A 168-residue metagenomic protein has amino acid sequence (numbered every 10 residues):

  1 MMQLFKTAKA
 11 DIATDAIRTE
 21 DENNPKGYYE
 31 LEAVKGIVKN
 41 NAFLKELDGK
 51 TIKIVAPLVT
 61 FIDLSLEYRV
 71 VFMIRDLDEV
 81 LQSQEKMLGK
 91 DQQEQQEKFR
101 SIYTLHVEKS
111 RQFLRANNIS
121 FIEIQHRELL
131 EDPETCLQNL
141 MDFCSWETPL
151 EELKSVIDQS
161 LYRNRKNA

Functional and structural regions predicted by a protein language model:
M1-K50, D158-A168: PAPS-dependent sulfotransferase catalytic core
A13-I17, S145-V156: Short, surface-exposed acidic
P25-K26, D78, H126-R127, K154 (+1 more regions): Generic secondary-structure boundary/loop-capping signal
T51-P149: PAPS-dependent sulfotransferase catalytic domain
